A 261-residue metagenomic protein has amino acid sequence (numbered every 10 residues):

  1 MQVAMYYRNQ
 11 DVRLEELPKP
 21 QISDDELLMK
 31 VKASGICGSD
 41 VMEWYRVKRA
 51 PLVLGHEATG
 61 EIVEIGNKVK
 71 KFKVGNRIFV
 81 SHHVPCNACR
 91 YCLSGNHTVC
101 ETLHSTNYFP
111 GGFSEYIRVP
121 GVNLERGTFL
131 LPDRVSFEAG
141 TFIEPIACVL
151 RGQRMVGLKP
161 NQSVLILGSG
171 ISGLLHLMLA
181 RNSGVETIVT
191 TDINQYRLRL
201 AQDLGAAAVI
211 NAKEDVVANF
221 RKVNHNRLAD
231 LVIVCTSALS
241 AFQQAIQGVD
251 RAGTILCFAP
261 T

Functional and structural regions predicted by a protein language model:
Y7, P18-K19, A50-G55, S105-G111 (+1 more regions): Short Gly/Pro-enriched turn/cap motifs at secondary-structure boundaries
P20-S34, Y45-R90, P132: Glycine-rich beta-strand-centered segment in the early N-terminal region that forms part of a ligand/cofactor-binding
S39-E43: Cytochrome P450 core scaffold surrounding the K-helix E-X-X-R motif and the conserved "meander" helix-loop region
E57-T59, N76-R77, Y91, Y116 (+3 more regions): Residue-level marker of beta-strand positions
I78, V164, L228, V232: Receiver (REC) domain switch-region micro-motif
C86-L167: NAD(P)H dinucleotide-binding glycine-rich loop of Rossmann-like/cofactor-binding domains, especially the beta1-alpha1
V135-E214: Mid-domain Rossmann-like dinucleotide-binding core that forms the NAD(H)/NADP(H) cofactor-binding site
V156, R199, L204-T261: Glycine-rich cofactor phosphate-binding loops and adjacent beta1-alpha1 units of small-molecule cofactor enzyme domains
